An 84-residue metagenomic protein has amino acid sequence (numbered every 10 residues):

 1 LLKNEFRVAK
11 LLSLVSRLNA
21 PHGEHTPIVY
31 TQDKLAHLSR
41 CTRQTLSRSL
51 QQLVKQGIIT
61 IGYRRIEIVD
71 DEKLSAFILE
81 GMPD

Functional and structural regions predicted by a protein language model:
L1-R40: Polybasic "coupling" helices that flank or enter modular domains
N19, T31, R65-D84: Short, cationic-aromatic polyanion-contact patches
Q44: Key DNA-contact positions within bacterial/archaeal DNA-binding proteins
Q52-L53: Basic amphipathic alpha-helical segments that dock to polyanions
G57: Glycine-centered, phosphate/nucleic-acid-interacting loop/turn motifs that mediate DNA/RNA or nucleotide
T60-Y63: Beta-hairpin "wing" of winged helix-turn-helix
